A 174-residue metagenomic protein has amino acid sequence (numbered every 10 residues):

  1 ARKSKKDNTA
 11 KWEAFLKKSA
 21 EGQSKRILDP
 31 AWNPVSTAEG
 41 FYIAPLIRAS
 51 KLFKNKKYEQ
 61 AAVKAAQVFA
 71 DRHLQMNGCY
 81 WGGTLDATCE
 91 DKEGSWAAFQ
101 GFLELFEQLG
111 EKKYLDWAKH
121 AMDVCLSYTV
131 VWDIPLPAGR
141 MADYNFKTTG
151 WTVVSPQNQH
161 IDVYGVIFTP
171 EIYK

Functional and structural regions predicted by a protein language model:
A1-K174: Glycan-recognition and catalytic cores of secretory/periplasmic carbohydrate-active enzymes
